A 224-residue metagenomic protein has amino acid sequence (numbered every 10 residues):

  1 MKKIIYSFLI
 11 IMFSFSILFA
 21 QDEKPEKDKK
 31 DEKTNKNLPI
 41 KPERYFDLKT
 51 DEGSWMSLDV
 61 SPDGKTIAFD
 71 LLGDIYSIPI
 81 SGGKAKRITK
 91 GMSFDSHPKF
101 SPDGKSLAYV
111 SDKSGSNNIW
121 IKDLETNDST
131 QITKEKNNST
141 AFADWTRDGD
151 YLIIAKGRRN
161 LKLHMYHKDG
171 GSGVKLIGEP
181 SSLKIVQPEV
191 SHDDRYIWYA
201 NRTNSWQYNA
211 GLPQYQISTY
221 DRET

Functional and structural regions predicted by a protein language model:
M1-E23: Bacterial Sec-dependent N-terminal signal peptides
Q21-E26, T50-E52, D70-Y76, K90-D95 (+6 more regions): A flexible loop/linker signature enriched in serine peptidases of the S9 family
D22-D47, K65: Blade/loop signatures of beta-propeller domains
E43-I78: Beta-strand-rich domains and repeat architectures in extracellular enzymes and scaffolds, especially beta-propellers
